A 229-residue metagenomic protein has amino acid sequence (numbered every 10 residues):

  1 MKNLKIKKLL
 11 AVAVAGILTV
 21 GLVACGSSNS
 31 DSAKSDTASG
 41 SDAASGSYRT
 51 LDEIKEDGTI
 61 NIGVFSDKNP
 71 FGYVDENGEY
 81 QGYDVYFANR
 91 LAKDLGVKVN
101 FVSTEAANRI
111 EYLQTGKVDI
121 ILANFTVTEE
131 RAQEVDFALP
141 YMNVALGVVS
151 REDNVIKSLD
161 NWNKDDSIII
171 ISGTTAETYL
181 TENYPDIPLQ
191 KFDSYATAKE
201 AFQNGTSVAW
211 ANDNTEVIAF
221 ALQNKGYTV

Functional and structural regions predicted by a protein language model:
G21-S41: Bacterial lipoprotein signal-peptidase II cleavage site
D36-N124: Extracytoplasmic small-molecule ligand-binding "clamshell" domains of the periplasmic binding protein/Venus flytrap
L51, Y83-D84, A132-Y141, T228-V229: A structural signal for short loop-to-beta-strand junctions that line the ligand-binding cleft of periplasmic/secreted
I60-N61, G96-K98, T115-A123, D166-S167 (+2 more regions): Alpha-to-beta junction loops
N100-E111, V155, Q190-N204: Short helix-initiation/N-cap motifs at beta->coil->alpha
F125-Q133, T178-E182, Q203-V229: A ligand-binding cleft/hinge motif common to bilobed small-molecule-binding domains
V135-G147, N163-K164, A196: Short Pro/Gly-enriched coil loops immediately N-terminal to beta-strands
S150-S167: Flexible hinge/capping segments at coil-to-helix
